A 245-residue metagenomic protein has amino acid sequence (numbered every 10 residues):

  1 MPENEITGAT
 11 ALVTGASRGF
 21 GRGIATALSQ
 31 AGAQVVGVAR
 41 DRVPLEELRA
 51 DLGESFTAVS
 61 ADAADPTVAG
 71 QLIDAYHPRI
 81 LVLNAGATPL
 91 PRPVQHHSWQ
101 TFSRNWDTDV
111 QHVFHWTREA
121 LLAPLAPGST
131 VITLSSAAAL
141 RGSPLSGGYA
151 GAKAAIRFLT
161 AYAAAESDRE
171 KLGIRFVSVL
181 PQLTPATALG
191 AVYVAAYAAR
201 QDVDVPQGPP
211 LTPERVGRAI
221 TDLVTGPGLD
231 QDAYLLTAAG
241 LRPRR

Functional and structural regions predicted by a protein language model:
T10, S17-R18: Conserved glycine-rich cofactor-binding loop
T14, P78-G86, D109, T133 (+1 more regions): Rossmann-fold scaffold of SDR-type NAD(P)-dependent oxidoreductases
A31-E47: Conserved glycine-rich Rossmann-like NAD(P)H-binding loop of the short-chain dehydrogenase/reductase
D74, T108-S129, A165, R169: Amphipathic alpha-helical dimer-interface segment in Rossmann-like NAD(P)H-dependent oxidoreductases
G86-S103, L145-G148: Conserved mid-core segment of classical short-chain dehydrogenase/reductases
Q95-F114, I132, I156: Catalytic Tyr-X3-Lys loop
T130-E170, L180-T187: Catalytic loop of short-chain dehydrogenase/reductase
I174, S178, A196-R245: C-terminal helical subdomain
